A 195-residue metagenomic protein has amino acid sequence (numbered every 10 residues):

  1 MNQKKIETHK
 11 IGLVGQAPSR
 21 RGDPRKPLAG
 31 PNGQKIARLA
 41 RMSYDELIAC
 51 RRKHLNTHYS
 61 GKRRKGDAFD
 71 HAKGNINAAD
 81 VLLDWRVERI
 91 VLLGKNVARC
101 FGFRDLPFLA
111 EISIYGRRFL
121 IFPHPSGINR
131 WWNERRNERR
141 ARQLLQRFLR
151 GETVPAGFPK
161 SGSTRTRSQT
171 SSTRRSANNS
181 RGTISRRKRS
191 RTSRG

Functional and structural regions predicted by a protein language model:
M1-A110, I114-W131, R135-P155: A polyanion-binding, active-site-adjacent surface
R130-R175, R181-G195: Charged phosphate-binding loop/patch that engages nucleotide di/tri-phosphates or the phosphate backbone of nucleic
